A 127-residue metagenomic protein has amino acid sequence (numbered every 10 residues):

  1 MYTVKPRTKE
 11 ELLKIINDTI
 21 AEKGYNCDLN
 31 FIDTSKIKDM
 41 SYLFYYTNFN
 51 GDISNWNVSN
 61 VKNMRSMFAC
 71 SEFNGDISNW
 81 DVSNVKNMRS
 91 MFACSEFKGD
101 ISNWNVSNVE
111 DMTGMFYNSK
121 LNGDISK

Functional and structural regions predicted by a protein language model:
M1-K127: Negatively charged
